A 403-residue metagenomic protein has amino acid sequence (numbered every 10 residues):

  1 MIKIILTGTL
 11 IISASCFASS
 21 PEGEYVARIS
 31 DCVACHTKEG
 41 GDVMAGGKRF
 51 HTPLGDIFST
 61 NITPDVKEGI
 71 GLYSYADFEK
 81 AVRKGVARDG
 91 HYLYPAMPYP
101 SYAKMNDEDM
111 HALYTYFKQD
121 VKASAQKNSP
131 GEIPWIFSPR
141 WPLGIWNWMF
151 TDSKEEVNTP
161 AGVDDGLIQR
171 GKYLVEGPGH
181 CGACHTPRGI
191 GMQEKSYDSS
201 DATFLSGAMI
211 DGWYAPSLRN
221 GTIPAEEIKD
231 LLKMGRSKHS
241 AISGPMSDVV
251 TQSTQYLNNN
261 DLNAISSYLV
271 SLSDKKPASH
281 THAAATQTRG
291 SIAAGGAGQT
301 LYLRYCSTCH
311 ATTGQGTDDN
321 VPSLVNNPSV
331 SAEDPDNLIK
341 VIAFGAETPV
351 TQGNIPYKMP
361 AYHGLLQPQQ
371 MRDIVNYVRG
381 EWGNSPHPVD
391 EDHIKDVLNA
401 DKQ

Functional and structural regions predicted by a protein language model:
M1-G8: Sec-dependent signal peptide recognition, specifically the positively charged N-region followed immediately by
T9-A18: Hydrophobic h-region of N-terminal signal peptides that target proteins for export in Gram-negative bacteria
I29, T37-D56, R88-P95, Y99-K172 (+5 more regions): Flexible coil segments in periplasmic/lumen-exposed cytochrome c-class electron-transfer proteins
A34, A183, T308: Short, cysteine/histidine-rich loop/knuckle motifs that typically chelate Zn2+
D56-P64, G212-P216: Acidic/histidine-rich, surface-exposed loop or edge segments in extracytoplasmic proteins
I70-V82, V86, G90, A112 (+1 more regions): Aromatic- and charge-enriched surface segment that lines or borders ligand/interaction sites
A297-K340, Q352-I355: C-terminal structural cap/anchor segments
